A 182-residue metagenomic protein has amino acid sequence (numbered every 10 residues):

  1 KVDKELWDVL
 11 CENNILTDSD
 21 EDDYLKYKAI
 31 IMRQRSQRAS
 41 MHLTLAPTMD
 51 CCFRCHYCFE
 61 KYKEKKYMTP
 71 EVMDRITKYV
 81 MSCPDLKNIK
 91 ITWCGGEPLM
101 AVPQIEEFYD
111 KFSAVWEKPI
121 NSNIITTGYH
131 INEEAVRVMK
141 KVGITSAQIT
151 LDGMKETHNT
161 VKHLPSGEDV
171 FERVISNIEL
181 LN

Functional and structural regions predicted by a protein language model:
E5-T44: N-terminal [4Fe-4S]-dependent radical SAM core
W7, D74-T77: Hydrophobic core segments within long, regular secondary-structure runs in both alpha- and beta-rich folds
R33-F59, T77, P84-T92: N-terminal pre-triad scaffold of radical SAM enzymes
C58-E71: Iron-sulfur (Fe-S) cluster-binding segments and ferredoxin-like electron-carrier domains, especially [2Fe-2S]
T77-T92, A101-N182: Radical SAM/AdoMet-radical enzyme domain recognition
G95-G96: Short acidic donor-binding/metal-coordinating loop in glycosyltransferase active sites
